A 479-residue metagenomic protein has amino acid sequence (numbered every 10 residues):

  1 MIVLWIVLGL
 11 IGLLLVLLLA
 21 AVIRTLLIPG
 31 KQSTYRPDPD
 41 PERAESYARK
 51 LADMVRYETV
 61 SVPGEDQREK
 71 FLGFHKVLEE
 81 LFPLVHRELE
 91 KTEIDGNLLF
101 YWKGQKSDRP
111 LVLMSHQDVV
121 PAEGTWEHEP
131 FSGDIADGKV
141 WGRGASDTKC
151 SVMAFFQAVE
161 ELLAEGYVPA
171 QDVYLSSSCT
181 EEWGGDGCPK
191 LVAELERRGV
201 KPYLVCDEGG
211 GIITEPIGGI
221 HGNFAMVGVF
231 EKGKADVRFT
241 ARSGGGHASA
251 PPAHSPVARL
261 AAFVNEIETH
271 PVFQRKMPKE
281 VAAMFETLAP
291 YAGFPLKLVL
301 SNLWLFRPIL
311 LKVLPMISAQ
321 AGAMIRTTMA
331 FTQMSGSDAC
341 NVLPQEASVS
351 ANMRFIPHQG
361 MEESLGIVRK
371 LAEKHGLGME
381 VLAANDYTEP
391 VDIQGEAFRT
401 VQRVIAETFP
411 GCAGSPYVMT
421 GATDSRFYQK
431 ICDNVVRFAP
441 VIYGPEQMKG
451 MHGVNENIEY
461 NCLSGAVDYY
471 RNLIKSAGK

Functional and structural regions predicted by a protein language model:
M1-G12: Feature marks short, highly hydrophobic, charge-poor N-terminal signal-anchor/signal peptide-like helices that anchor
I11-R143, E165-Q171: Acidic/His- and Gly-rich active-site-bordering loop/insert found across diverse amide/peptide-bond hydrolases
K91, Y101, K106-D108, I213-T214 (+5 more regions): An extended, acidic, His-containing surface patch that forms the Zn2+-binding/catalytic region of metallohydrolases
Q117-D118, I267-V272, R369-L377: A common structural junction motif
V140, S146-M226: Acidic/histidine-rich catalytic neighborhood of metal-dependent amide-processing enzymes
K190-E194, S249-V272: A short core secondary-structure module
F230, P251-A253, G322, A339-P344: Short, solvent-exposed beta-strand/turn "edge" segments of beta-rich domains on protein surfaces
H254, S364-A372: Short amphipathic alpha-helices in soluble, non-transmembrane regions that often serve as interface/regulatory elements
